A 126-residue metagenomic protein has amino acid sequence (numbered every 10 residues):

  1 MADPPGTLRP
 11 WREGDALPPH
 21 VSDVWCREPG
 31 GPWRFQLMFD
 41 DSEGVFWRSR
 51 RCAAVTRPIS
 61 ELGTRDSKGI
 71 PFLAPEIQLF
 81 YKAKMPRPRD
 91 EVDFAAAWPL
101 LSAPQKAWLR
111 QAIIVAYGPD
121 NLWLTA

Functional and structural regions predicted by a protein language model:
M1-A126: Compositionally biased terminal segments of proteins
